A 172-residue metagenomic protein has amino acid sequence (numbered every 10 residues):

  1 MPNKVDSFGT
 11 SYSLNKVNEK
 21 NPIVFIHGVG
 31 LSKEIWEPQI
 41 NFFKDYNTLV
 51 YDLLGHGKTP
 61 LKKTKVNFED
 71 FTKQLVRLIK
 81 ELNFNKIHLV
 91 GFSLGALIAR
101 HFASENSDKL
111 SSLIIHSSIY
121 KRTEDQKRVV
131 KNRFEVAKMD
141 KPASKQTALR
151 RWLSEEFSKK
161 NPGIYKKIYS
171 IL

Functional and structural regions predicted by a protein language model:
M1-G9: N-terminal cap/lid segment of alpha/beta-hydrolase-fold proteins
S13-P60, L78: Conserved HGGG/HGGXW glycine-rich cap/lid loop of the alpha/beta-hydrolase fold
N18-K20, D45, N83-K86, S107-D108: Active-site acidic short loop of glycosyltransferases
D52, H88, S111-I114: Residue in the alpha/beta-hydrolase core beta-strand immediately N-terminal to the catalytic nucleophile
E69-I87: Conserved acidic catalytic loop of the alpha/beta-hydrolase fold
G91-G95, A99: Gly/Ala-rich beta-loop-alpha elbow adjacent to hydrolase catalytic centers
R100-E105, L110-K141: Flexible "cap/lid" loop of the alpha/beta hydrolase fold
E124-V129, V136-L172: Conserved alpha/beta-hydrolase catalytic His-Asp/Glu region
